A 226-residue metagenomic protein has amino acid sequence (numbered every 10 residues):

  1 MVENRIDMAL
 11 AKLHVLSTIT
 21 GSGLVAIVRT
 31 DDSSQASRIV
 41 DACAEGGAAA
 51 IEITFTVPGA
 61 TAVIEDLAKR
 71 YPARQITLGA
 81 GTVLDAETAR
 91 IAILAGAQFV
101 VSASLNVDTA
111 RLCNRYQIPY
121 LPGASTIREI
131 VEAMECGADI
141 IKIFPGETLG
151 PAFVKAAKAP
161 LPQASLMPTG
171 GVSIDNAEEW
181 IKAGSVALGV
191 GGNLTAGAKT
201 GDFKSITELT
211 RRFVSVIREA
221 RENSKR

Functional and structural regions predicted by a protein language model:
V2-A95, R115, Q163, I174-D175 (+1 more regions): Conserved N-terminal beta1-alpha1 strand-loop-helix module at the mouth
V15, F99-V101, P145, S165-P168 (+4 more regions): Active-site-adjacent loop and "lid" segments of alpha/beta metabolic enzymes
L24-V28, I51-I53, L78-G81, V100-V101 (+4 more regions): Hydrophobic faces of well-ordered beta-strands that scaffold small-molecule active sites in alpha/beta enzyme cores
D31-S33, V57-P58, V83-L84, S104-V107 (+3 more regions): Short beta->alpha connector loops
I39, D85-A95, R128-C136, F153 (+1 more regions): Catalytic cores of alpha/beta
A44-A49, Y71-R74, I93-V100, R115-L121 (+3 more regions): Glycine-enriched alpha-helix->loop->beta-strand junction motifs that scaffold or abut catalytic
A50-T54, I93-A95, N114-Y116, T126-V154 (+1 more regions): Glycine/Thr-rich beta-alpha phosphate-binding loop at enzyme active sites
I51, V100-L112, I143-P151, A183-L209: Glycine-rich phosphate-binding active-site loops on the catalytic face of alpha/beta enzymes
